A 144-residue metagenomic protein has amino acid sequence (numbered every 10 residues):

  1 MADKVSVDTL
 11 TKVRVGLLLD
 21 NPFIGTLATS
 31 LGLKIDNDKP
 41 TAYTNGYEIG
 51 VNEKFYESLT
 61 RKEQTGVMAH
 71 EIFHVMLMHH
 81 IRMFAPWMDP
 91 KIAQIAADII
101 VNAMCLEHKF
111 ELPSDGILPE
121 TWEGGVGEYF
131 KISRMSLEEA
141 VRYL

Functional and structural regions predicted by a protein language model:
M1-G66, I72-L144: Short, functionally important secondary-structure microenvironments
